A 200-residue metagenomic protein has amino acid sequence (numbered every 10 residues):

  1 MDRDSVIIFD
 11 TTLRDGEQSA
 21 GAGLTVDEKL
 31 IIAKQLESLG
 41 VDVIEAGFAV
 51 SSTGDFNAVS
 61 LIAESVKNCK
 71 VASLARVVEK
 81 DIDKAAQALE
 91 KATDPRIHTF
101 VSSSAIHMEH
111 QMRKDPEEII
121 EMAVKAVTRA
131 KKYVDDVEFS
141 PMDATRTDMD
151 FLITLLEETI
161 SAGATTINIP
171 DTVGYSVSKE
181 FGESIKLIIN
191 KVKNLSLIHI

Functional and structural regions predicted by a protein language model:
M1-V78: N-terminal capping/small domains of soluble enzymes
D15, A46-F48, P141-D143, I169-T172: Short glycine-centered, acidic/aromatic-flanked micro-motifs in structured strand/loop junctions that mark active-site
L24-L39, E64, E79-V137, A144-N194: Alpha/beta enzyme core
I198-I200: Conserved small/polar residues in nucleotide/adenosyl-binding loops
